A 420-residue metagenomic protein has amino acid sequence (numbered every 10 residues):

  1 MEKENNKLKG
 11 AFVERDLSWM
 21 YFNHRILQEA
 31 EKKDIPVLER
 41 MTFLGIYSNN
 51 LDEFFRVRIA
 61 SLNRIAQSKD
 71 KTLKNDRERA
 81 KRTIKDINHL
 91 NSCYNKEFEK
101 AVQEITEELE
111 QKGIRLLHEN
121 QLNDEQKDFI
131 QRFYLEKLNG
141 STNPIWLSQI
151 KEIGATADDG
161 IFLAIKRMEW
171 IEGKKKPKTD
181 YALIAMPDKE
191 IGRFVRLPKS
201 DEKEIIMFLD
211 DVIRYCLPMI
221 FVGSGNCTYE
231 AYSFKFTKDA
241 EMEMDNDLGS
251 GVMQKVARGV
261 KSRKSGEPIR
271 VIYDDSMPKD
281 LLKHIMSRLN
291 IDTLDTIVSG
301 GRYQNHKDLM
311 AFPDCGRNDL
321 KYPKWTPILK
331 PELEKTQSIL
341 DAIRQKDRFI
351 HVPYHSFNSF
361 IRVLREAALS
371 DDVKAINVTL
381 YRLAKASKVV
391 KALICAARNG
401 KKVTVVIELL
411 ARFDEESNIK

Functional and structural regions predicted by a protein language model:
M1-K420: N-terminal localization/anchoring segments of enzymes in phospholipid and broader phosphate metabolism
